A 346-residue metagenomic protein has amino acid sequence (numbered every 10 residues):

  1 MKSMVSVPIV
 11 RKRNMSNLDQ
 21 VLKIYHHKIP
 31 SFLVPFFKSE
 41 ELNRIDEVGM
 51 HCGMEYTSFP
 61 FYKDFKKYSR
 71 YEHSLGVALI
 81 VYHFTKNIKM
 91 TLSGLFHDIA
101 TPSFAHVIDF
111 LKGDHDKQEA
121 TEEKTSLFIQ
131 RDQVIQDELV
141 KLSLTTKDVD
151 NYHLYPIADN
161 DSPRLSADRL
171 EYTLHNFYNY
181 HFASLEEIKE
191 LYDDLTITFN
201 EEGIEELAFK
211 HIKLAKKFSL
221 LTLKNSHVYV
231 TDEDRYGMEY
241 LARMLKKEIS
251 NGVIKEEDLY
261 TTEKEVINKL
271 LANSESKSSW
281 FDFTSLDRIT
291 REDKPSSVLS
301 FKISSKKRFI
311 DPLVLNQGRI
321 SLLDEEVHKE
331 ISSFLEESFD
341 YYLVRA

Functional and structural regions predicted by a protein language model:
K2-K89, S103, V107-A346: Histidine-centered, transition-metal-coordinating active-site segments
M90-D98: Short alpha-helical catalytic segment bearing the HExxH-like zincin motif of zinc-dependent metalloproteases
